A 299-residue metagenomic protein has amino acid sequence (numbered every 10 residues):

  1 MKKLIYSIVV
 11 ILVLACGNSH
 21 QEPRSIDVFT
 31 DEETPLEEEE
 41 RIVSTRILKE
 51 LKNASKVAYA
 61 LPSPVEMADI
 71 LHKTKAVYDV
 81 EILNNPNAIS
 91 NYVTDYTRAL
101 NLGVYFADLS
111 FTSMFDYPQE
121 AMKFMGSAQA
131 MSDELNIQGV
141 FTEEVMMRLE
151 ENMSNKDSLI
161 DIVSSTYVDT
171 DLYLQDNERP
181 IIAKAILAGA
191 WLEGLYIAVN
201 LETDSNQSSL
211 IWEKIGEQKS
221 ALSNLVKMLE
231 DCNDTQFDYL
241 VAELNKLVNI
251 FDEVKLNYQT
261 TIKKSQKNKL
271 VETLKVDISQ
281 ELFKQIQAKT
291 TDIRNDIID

Functional and structural regions predicted by a protein language model:
K2-V9: Sec-dependent signal peptide recognition, specifically the positively charged N-region followed immediately by
L12-A15: C-terminal motif of bacterial Sec signal peptides marking the signal peptidase cleavage site
G17-T30: Bacterial Sec signal peptide processing site at the extreme N-terminus
S19-Q21, M228-D299: A cross-kingdom marker for long, charged
D27-M147: N-terminal Sec/ER secretory leader and immediately downstream segment of secreted/extracellular precursors
S90, T94-T97, L109-D116, E120 (+7 more regions): Non-transmembrane, amphipathic alpha-helical segments
L109-D116, L135, G139, Y173-N177 (+6 more regions): Secondary-structure edge/capping motif, primarily at the C-terminal ends of alpha-helices and the immediately following
N155-F237, V241: Extended amphipathic alpha-helical interaction segments
